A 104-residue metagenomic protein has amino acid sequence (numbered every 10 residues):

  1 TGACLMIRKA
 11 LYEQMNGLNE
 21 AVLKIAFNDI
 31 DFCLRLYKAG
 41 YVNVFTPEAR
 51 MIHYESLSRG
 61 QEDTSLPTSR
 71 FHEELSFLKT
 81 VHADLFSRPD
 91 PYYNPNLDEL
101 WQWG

Functional and structural regions predicted by a protein language model:
T1, M6, N43, G60-G104: C-terminal, non-catalytic tails of nucleotide-sugar-dependent glycosyltransferases
T1-N16, A21-I52: A short, conserved alpha-helix in the catalytic core of glycosyltransferases
Y54-L57: Conserved active-site-proximal loop/helix segments of enzymes involved in bacterial cell-wall and related
